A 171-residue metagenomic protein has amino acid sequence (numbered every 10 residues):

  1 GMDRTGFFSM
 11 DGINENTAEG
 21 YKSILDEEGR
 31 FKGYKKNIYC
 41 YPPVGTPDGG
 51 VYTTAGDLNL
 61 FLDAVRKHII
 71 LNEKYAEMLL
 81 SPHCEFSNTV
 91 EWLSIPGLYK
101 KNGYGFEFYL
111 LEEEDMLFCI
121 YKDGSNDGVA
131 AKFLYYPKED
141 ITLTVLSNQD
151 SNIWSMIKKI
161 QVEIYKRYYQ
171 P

Functional and structural regions predicted by a protein language model:
G1-C119: Short, surface-exposed loop or secondary-structure junction motifs that flank catalytic or metal-binding residues
D57, V65, I69, N126-G128 (+1 more regions): Solvent-exposed loop/turn segments at secondary-structure junctions within structured extracellular/periplasmic domains
L60-A64, V145, E163, R167: Residue-level signal for well-ordered alpha-helical scaffold segments within enzymatic catalytic domains
P82-E91, D150-P171: Short, gly/Ser/Thr-rich active-site loops of penicillin-recognizing serine hydrolases
L98-K100, E112-E114, N126-D127, Y135-E139: Extracellular/periplasmic catalytic domains that process cell-envelope and extracellular macromolecules
G105-E107, D127-F133: Short glycine-rich, acidic/polar surface loops and turns
C119-K122, A130-Q149: Short, well-ordered beta-strand elements
Y121-S125, Q161: Short intrinsically disordered coil segments
